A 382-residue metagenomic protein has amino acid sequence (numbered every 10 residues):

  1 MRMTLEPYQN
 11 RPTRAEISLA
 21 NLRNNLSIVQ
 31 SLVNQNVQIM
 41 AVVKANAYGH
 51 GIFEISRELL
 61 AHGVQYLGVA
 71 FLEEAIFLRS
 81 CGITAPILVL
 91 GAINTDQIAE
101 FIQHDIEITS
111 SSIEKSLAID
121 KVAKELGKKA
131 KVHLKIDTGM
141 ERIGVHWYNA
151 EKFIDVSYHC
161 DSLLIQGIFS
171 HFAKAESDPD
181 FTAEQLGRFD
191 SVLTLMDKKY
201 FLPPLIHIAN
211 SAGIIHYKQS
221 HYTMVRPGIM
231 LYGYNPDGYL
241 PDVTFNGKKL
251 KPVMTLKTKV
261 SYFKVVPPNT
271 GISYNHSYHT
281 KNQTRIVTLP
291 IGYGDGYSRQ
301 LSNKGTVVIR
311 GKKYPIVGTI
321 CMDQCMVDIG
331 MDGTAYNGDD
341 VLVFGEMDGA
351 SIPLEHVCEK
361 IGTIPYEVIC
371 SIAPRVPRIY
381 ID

Functional and structural regions predicted by a protein language model:
R2, Y8-Q9, T13-I17, N21-N24 (+3 more regions): Active-site-proximal beta-alpha core segment in soluble small-molecule metabolic enzymes
R2-L19, R23, S27, E74 (+6 more regions): Active-site anion/phosphate-binding pocket segments in diverse small-molecule metabolic enzymes
